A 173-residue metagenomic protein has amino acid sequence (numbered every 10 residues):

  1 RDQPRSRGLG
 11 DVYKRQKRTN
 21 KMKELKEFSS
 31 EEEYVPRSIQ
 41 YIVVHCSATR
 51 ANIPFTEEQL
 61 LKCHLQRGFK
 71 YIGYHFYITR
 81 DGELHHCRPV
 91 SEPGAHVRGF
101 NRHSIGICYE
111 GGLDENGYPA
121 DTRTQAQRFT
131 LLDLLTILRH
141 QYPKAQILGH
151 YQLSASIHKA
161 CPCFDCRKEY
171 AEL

Functional and structural regions predicted by a protein language model:
R1-Q16: Single conserved hydrophobic/aromatic residue that forms the stacking wall/gate of nucleotide- or nucleobase-binding
D2-Q3, E32-E33, A95-V97: Short, flexible, glycine/charge-rich loop motifs used to bind or transfer phosphoryl groups or to couple energy/partner
R7, E58, F129-L132: A structural signal for well-ordered alpha-helical segments within the folded catalytic domains of diverse enzymes
R7, R98-F100: Residues at secondary-structure transition points
K14-V43, S47, R80-L84, F100-I105 (+1 more regions): Basic/polar, cationic surfaces and motifs that engage anionic cell-wall and phosphate/carboxylate ligands
V35-S91: Secreted/periplasmic proteins that engage bacterial cell-wall peptidoglycan
S91-R98, T136: Short amphipathic alpha-helices and their capping/turn segments at secondary-structure boundaries
